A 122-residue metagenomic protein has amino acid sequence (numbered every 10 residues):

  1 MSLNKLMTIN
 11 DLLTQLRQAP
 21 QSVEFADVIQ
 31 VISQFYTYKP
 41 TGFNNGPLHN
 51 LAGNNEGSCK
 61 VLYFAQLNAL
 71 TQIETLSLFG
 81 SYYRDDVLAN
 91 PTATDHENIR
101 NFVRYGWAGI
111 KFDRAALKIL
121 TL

Functional and structural regions predicted by a protein language model:
M1, G42-N50: A ubiquitous short alpha-helical element
S2-K5, N10-Q15, A116-L120: Long, charge-rich, low-complexity intrinsically disordered regions
N4-M7, V23, D27, T94: Alpha-helix boundary/N-cap detector
L6, N10, V31-I32, S58-V61 (+3 more regions): Intrinsically disordered, charged low-complexity linkers and terminal tails that flank or connect structured domains
Q18-P40, R114: Short, charge-rich, low-complexity alpha-helical interaction segments
V31-F35, L78-Y82, F102: Short acidic/histidine-centered micro-motifs embedded in hydrophobic/aromatic stretches that mark compact functional
P47-E97: Amphipathic protein-protein interaction modules
T94-L122: Long, compositionally biased
